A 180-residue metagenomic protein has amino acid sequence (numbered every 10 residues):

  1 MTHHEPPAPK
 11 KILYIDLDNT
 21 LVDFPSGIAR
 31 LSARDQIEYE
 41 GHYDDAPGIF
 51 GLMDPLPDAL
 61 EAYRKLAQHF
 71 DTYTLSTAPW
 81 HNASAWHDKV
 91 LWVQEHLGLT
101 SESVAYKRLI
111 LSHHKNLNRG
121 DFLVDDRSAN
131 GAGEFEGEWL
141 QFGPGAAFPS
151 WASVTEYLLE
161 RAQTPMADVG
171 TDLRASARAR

Functional and structural regions predicted by a protein language model:
M1, A179-R180: Non-Sec secretion/translocation targeting segments of pathogen effectors
T2-M53, L140, A146: Active-site neighborhood of HAD-like aspartate-dependent phosphohydrolases
I12, V104-G131: Conserved Lys-Pro-Asp/Glu-containing loop-to-beta segment of HAD-superfamily phosphomonoesterases, centered on
V22-F24, T74, H81-A85, L117-R119 (+2 more regions): Short catalytic/ligand-binding loop motif for oxyanion handling, primarily in non-cytosolic enzymes, centered on
D54, A59-H87, V93: Substrate-recognition element of Asp-dependent hydrolases with the DxDx(T/V) motif
A83-K115: Active-site donor-binding segments of glycosyltransferases and PAPS-dependent sulfotransferases
F122-E156: Acidic, Mg2+-coordinating phosphoryl-transfer loop and its flanking beta/alpha structural elements, shared across
G145-A179: Ser/Thr/Gly-rich flexible loops in soluble cytosolic domains mediating phosphotransfer, phosphorylation
